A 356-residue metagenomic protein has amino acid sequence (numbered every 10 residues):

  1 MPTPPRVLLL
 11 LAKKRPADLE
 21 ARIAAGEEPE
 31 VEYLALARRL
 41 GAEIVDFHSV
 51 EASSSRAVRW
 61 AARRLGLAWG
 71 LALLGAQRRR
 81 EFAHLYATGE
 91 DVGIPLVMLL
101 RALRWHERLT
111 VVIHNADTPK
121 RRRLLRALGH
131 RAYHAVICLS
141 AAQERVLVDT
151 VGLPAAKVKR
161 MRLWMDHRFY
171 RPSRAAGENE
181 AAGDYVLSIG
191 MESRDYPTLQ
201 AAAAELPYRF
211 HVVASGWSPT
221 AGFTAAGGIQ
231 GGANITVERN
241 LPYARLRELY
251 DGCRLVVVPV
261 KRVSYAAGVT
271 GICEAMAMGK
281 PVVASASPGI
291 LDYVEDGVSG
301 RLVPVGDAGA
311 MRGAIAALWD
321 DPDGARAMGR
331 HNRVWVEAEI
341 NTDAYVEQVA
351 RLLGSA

Functional and structural regions predicted by a protein language model:
R145, M165-G183, P197, A221: Acidic anion/phosphate-binding donor-loop and adjacent secondary structure in glycosyltransferase catalytic cores
E178-H211: Conserved donor-binding/catalytic core segment of Leloir-type glycosyltransferases
A214, G222-E248: Nucleotide-activated donor-binding/catalytic signature segment of Leloir-type glycosyltransferases, i.e., the conserved
A244, V258-E274, S287, L291-D292: Nucleotide-sugar-dependent
Y250-Y265, K280: Acidic donor-binding loop of glycosyltransferase active sites
D251-C253, C273-P281, S285-A286, D296 (+1 more regions): Conserved donor-binding/catalytic loop of nucleotide-activated donor transferases
D296-G297, R301-A308, A316-P322: Conserved acidic donor-binding segment of nucleotide-sugar-dependent glycosyltransferases
A310, A317, G324-E339, Y345-R351: A short, well-ordered alpha-helix in the C-terminal region of glycosyltransferases
